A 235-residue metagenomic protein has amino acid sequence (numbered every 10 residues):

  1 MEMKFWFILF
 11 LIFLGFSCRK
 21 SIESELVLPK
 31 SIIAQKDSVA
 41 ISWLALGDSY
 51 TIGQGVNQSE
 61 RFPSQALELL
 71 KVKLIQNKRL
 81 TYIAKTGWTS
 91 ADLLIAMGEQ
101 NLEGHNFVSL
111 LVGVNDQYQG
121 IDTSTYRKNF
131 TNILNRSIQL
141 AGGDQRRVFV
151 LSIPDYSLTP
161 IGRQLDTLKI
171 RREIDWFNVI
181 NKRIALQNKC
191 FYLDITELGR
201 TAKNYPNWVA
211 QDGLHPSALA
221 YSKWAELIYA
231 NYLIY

Functional and structural regions predicted by a protein language model:
E2-L9: Sec-dependent signal peptide recognition, specifically the positively charged N-region followed immediately by
L9-F10, S38, N207: Residue-level detector of transmembrane insertion/anchoring sites
L14-S17: C-terminal motif of bacterial Sec signal peptides marking the signal peptidase cleavage site
R19, T51, N115-Y118: Nucleotide phosphate-binding site architecture
S21-T86, A96-G104: Serine-esterase "nucleophile elbow" of acetyl-processing enzymes
L94-Y235: Alpha-helical cap/lid subdomain in secreted, periplasmic, or secretory-pathway luminal O-acyl-processing enzymes
